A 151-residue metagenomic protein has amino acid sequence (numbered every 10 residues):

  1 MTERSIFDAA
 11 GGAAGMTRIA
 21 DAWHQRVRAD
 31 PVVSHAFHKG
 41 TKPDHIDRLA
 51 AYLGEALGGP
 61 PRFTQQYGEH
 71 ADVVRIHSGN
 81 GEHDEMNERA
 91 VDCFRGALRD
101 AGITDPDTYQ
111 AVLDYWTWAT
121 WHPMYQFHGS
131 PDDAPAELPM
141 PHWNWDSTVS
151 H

Functional and structural regions predicted by a protein language model:
T2-I6, T17-P106, Q110-L113, W118-A119 (+2 more regions): Heme-based O2/NO sensor domains and their adjacent alpha-helical segments, primarily globin folds but also including
I6-A9, I103, A136-P139: Surface/interface-facing alpha-helical segments and adjacent flexible terminal/loop regions used for partner/assembly
Y125-H151: Acidic/histidine-enriched, glycine/proline-rich intrinsically disordered or flexible terminal extensions
